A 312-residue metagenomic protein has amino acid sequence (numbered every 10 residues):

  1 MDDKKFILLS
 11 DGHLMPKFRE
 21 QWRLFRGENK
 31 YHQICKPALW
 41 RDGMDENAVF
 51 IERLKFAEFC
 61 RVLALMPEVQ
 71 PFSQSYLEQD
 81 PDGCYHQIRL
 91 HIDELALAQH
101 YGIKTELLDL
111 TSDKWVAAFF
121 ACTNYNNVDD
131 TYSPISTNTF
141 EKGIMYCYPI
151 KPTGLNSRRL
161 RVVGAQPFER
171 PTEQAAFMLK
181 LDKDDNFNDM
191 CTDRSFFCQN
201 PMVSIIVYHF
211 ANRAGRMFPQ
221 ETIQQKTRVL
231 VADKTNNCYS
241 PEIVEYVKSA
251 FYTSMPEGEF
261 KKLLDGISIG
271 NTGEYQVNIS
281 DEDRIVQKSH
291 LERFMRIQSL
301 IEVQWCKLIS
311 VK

Functional and structural regions predicted by a protein language model:
M1-K312: Catalytic-core elements of nucleic-acid end-processing and repair enzymes
